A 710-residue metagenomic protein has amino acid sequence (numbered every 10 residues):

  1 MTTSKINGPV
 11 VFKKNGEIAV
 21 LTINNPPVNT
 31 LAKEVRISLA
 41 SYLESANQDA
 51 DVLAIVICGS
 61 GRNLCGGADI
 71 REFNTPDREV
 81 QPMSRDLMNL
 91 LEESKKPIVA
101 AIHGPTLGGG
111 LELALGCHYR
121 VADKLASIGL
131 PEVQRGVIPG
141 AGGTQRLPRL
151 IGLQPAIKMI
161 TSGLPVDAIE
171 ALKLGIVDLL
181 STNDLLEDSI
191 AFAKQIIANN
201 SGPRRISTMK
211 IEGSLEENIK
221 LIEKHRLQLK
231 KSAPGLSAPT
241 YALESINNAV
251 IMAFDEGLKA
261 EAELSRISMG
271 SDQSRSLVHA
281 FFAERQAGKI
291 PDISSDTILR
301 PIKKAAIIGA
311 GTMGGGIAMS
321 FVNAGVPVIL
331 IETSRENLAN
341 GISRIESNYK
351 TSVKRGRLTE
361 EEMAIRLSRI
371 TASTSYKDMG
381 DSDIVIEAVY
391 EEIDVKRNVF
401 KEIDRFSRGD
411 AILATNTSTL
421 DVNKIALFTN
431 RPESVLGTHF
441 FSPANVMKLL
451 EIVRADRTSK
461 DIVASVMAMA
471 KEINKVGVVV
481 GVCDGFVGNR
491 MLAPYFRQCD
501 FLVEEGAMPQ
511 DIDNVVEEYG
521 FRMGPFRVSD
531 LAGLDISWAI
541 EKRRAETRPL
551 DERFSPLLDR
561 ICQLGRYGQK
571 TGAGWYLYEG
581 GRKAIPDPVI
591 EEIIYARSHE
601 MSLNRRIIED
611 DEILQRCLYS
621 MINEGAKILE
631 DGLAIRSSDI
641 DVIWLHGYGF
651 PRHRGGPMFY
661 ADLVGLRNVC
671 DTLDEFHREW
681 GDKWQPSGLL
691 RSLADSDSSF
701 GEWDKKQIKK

Functional and structural regions predicted by a protein language model:
M1-T2: Short, low-complexity disordered leader/linker segments with a strong preference for bacterial N-terminal type II
K5-V10, N24, P76, V80-S84 (+5 more regions): N-terminal glycine-rich phosphate-binding loop for ADP-containing cofactors
K13: Extended, loop-rich substrate-binding clefts of extracytoplasmic carbohydrate-active enzymes
G16-N24, E34-P76, N89-H103, D123-S127 (+1 more regions): A structural preference for short, pocket-lining loop segments at secondary-structure junctions
G109: Short, structured segments at the rim of ligand-binding sites
E112: Short alpha-helical segment that forms part of, or immediately flanks, the ligand-binding pocket in carbohydrate-active
L130: Small cofactor-carrier domains centered on a conserved lysine used for covalent cofactor attachment
